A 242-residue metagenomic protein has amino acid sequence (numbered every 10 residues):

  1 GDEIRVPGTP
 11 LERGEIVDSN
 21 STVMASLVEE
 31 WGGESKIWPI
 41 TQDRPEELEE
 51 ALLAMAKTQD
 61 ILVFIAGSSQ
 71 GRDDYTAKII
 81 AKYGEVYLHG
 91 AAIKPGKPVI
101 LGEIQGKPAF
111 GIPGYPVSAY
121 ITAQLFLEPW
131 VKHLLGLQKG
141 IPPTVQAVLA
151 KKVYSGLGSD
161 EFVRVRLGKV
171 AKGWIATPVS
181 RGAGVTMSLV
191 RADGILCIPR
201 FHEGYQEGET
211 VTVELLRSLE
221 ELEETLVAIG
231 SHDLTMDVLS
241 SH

Functional and structural regions predicted by a protein language model:
G1-F64, T225-H242: Phosphate-binding glycine-rich loops and their immediate beta-loop-alpha structural context
D2-E3, G67-R72, G114: Short glycine-rich anion-binding loops that position phosphate/pyrophosphate groups of nucleotides and phosphorylated
R5-V6, R72-D73, E221: Glycine/Thr-rich phosphate-binding loops of Rossmann-like dinucleotide-binding domains
P7, W38, F64-A66, H89 (+2 more regions): Thr-Gly-centered strand-to-loop micro-motif
E50, D74-Y75, I121-L125: Generic recognition of short, well-ordered alpha-helical segments
D60-Q70, G84: Catalytic-core segments of thiol-dependent peptidases
G71-Y83: Short Gly/Thr/Asp-enriched flexible loops that form oxyanion-binding sites at enzyme active sites
A81-A228, L234-M236: Flexible glycine/proline-rich
